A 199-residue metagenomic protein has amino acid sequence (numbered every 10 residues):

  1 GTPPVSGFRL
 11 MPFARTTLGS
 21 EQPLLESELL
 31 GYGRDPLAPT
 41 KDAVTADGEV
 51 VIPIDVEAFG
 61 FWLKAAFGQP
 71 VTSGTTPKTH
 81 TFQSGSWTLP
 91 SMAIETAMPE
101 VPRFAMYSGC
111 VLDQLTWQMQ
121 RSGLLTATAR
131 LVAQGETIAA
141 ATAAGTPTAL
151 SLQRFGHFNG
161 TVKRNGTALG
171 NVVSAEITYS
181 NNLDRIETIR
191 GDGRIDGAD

Functional and structural regions predicted by a protein language model:
G1-D199: Signature of extracytoplasmic/envelope-associated structural regions
